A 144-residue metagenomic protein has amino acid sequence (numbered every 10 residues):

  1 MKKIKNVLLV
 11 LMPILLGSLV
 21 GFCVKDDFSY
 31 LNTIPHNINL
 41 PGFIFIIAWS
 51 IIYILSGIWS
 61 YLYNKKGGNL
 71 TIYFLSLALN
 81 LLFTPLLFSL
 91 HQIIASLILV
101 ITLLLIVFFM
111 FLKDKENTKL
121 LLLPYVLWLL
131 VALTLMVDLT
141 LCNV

Functional and structural regions predicted by a protein language model:
M1-L11: N-terminal membrane topogenic signal
P13, W49-S60, L75-L79: Core segments of transmembrane alpha-helices that mediate helix-helix packing or line hydrophobic substrate/ligand
P13-F28: Alpha-helical transmembrane segments of multi-pass membrane proteins
K25-I38, C142-V144: Membrane-interface helix termini and inter-helical loops of multi-pass transporters
L40-I54, H91-T102: Membrane-interface loop-to-helix entry segments
G67-Y73: Membrane-interfacial loop-to-transmembrane alpha-helix junctions, especially the N-terminal start
P85-A95, E116, L141-V144: Membrane-interface helix caps and helix-loop-helix hairpins in membrane proteins
N117-V144: Terminal transmembrane helical module of multi-pass membrane proteins
